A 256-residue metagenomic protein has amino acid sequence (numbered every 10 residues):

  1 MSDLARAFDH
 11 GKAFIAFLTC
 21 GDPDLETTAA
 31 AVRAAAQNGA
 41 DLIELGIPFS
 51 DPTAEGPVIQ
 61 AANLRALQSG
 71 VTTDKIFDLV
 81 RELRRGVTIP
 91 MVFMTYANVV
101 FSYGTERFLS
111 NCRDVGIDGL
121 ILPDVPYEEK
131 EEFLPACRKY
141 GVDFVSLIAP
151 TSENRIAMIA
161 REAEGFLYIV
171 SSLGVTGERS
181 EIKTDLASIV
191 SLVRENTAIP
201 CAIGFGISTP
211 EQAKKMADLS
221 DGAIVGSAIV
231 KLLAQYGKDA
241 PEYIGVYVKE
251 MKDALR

Functional and structural regions predicted by a protein language model:
M1-A7, S50-A61, V71-R81, F101-R107 (+5 more regions): Active-site-adjacent beta->alpha loops and helix N-cap segments on the catalytic face of soluble alpha/beta enzymes
M1-L18, R81-R85, R256: N-terminal amphipathic alpha-helix/helix-capping segment at the start of soluble metabolic enzymes
F14-L18, I43-L45, M91-T95, L120-L122 (+4 more regions): Hydrophobic faces of well-ordered beta-strands that scaffold small-molecule active sites in alpha/beta enzyme cores
A16, A35, G46, C112 (+3 more regions): Conserved, mostly hydrophobic/aromatic
L25-A35, T151-R161, I203, I207-A223: Catalytic cores of alpha/beta
D41-D51, I117-I121, P126-E129, S171-G177 (+2 more regions): Glycine-rich phosphate-binding active-site loops on the catalytic face of alpha/beta enzymes
I76, S191-A202, S208-R256: Alpha/beta catalytic cores of nucleotide-metabolism and tRNA/nucleoside-modifying enzymes
R161-L186, N196: Active-site rim beta-loop-alpha module in soluble metabolic enzymes
